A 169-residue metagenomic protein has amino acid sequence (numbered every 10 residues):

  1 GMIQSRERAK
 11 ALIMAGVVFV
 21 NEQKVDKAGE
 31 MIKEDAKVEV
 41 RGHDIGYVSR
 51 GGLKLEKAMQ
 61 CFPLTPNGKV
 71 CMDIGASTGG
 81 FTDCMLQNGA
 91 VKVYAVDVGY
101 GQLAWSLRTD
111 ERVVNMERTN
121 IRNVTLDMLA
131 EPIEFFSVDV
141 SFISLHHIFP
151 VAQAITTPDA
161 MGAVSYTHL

Functional and structural regions predicted by a protein language model:
G1-A36: A basic, amphipathic helix-loop patch mediating RNA/tRNA/ribosome contacts
K69-G75: Conserved class I S-adenosyl-L-methionine
G80-N88: Conserved SAM-binding loop of SAM-dependent methyltransferases across substrates and taxa, primarily the Class I
V91-Y94: Short beta-strand element of Class I
Y100-A130: S-adenosyl-L-methionine
I143-V151: A short, conserved alpha-helix within the catalytic core of class I
P150-D159: A short glycine-rich, Lys/Arg-flanked "PGG" loop and its adjoining helix->strand segment in the class I
T167-H168: Conserved small/polar residues in nucleotide/adenosyl-binding loops
